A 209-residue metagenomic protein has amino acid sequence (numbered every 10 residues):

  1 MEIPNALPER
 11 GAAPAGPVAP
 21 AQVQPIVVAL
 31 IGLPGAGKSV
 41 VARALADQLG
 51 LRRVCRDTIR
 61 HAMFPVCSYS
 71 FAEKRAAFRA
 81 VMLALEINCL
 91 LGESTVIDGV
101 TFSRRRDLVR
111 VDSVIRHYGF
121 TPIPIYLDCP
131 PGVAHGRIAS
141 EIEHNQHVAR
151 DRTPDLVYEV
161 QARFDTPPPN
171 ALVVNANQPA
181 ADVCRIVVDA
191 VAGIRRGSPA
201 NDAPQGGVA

Functional and structural regions predicted by a protein language model:
M1-P25: Extreme N-terminal, non-catalytic leader segments that precede Walker-type/kinase nucleotide-binding cores
L30: Hydrophobic anchor at the beta1->P-loop junction of P-loop NTPases
L33: P-loop (Walker A) phosphate-binding loop of NTP-binding proteins
A36, V40-L91: Conserved substrate/cofactor phosphate-moiety recognition/catalytic segment in nucleotide-dependent phosphotransferases
T58-R60, F102-S103, D128-V133, P179-A180: Conserved nucleotide-binding/hydrolysis micro-motifs of P-loop NTPases
A76-Y118, P122: Glycine-rich phosphate-binding loop used to anchor ATP phosphates in small-molecule kinases, encompassing both
Y118-I138: Conserved phosphate-donor/acceptor-positioning beta-strand/loop module used by diverse small-molecule
E143-I186, I194-G197, N201-P204, V208: Small-molecule kinase domains that catalyze NTP-dependent phosphoryl transfer to phosphate-bearing small molecules
